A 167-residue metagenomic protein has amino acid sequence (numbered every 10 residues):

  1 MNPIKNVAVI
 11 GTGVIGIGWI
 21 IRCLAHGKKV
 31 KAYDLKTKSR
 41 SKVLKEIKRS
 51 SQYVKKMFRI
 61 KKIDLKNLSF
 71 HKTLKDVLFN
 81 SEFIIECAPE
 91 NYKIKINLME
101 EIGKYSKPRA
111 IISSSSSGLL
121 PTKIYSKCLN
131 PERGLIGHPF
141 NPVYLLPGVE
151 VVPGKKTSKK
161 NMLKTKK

Functional and structural regions predicted by a protein language model:
M1-K56: NAD(P)+-binding Rossmann beta1-loop-alpha1 motif at the extreme N-terminus of oxidoreductases
I21-L24, L78, E100-G103, Y125 (+1 more regions): A structural alpha-helix within SAM-dependent methyltransferase catalytic domains
L24-A25, V77, P142-L146: Short, flexible turn/loop "capping" segments at secondary-structure junctions
K29, N67-S69, R133: Conserved beta-strand segments of alpha/beta enzyme cores
L35-K38, K42, Y53-I111, L119: Rossmann-like NAD(P)-binding element
S114-K167: Rossmann-fold dinucleotide-binding core
